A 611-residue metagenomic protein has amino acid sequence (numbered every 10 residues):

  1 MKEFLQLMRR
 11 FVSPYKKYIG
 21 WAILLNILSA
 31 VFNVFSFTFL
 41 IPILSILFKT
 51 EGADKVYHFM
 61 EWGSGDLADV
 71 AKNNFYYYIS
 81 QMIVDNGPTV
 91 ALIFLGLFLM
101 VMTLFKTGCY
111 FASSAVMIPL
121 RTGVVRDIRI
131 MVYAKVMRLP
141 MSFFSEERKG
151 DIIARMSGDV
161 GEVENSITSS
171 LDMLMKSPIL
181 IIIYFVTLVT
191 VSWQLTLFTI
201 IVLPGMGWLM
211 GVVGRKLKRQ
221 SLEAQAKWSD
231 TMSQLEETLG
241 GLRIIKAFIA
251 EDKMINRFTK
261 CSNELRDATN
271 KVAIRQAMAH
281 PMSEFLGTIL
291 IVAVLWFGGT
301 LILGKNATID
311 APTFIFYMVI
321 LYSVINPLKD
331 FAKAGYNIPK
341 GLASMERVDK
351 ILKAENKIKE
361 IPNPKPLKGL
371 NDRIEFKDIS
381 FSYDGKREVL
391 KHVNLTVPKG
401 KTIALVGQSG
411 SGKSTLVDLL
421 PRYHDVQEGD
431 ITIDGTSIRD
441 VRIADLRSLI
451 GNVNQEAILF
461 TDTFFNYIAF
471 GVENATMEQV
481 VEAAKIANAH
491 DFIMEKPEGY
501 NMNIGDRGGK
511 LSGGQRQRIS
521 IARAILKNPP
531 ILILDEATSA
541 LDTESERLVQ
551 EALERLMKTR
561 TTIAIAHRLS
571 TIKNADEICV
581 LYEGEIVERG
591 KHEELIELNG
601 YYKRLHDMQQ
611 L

Functional and structural regions predicted by a protein language model:
M1-T38, S45-L99, F105, A112-M117 (+12 more regions): Membrane-integrated ABC transporters
F11-K16, M141-S142, G158-I167, L171 (+8 more regions): An intracellular "coupling" helix at the cytosolic face of ABC transporter transmembrane type-1 domains
Y15, L44, V101, V132 (+19 more regions): Hydrophobic/aromatic residues within transmembrane alpha-helices of membrane transport systems, especially the TMDs
W21-L28, D172-E223, W296-I309, N326: Transmembrane helices of ABC transporter permease
I27-F35, M100-F111, V163-S166, S170-F185 (+4 more regions): Hydrophobic alpha-helical transmembrane bundles that constitute the permease/transmembrane domains of multi-pass
N33-I41, S45, I93, F98-K149 (+13 more regions): Juxtamembrane helix-loop junctions of ABC transporter transmembrane domains
T187-I201, R275-E346, I351-L352: Helix-loop-helix
E360-I361, L367-L611: ABC-type nucleotide-binding domain
